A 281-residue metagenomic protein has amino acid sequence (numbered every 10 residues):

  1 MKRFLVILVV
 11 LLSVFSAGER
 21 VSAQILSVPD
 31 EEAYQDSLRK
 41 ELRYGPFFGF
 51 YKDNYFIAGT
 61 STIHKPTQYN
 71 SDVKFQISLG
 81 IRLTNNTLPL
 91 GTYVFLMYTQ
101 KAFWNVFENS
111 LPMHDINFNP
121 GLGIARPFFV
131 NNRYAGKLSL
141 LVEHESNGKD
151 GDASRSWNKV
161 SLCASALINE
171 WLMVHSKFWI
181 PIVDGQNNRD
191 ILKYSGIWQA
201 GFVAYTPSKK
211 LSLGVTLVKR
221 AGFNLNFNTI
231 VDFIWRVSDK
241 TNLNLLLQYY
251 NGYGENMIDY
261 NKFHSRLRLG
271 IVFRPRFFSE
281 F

Functional and structural regions predicted by a protein language model:
M1-R39, F278-F281: Cleavable N-terminal export/targeting peptides
A23-N85, L122, R274-R276: Short glycine/proline- and aromatic-enriched beta-strand/turn motifs that initiate or cap beta-hairpins
I25-V28, S146, I182-D184, G214-T216 (+3 more regions): Intrinsically disordered, low-complexity linker/tail regions enriched in polar/charged residues
F50-Y51, F56-G59, N85-P207, V215-L217 (+3 more regions): Outer-membrane pore/translocation modules
D72, Q76-S78, N119-G121, S161 (+3 more regions): Membrane-embedded beta-strand positions in outer-membrane beta-barrel channels/transporters
S212-L245: Glycine/small-residue-rich hydrophobic helix-like segments
R236, L243-N251, E255, R268-F273: C-terminal membrane-adjacent module
H264-F281: Outer-membrane beta-barrel "beta-signal"
